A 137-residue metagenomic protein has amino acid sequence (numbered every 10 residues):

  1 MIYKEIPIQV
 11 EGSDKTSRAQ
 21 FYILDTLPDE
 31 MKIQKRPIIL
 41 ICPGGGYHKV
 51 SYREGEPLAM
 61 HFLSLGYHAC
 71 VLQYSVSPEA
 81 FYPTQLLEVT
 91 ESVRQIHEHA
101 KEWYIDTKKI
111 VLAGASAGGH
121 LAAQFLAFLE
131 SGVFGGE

Functional and structural regions predicted by a protein language model:
M1-Q34: N-terminal cap/lid segment of alpha/beta-hydrolase-fold proteins
I33, Y52-C70: Short amphipathic alpha-helix adjacent to the substrate-entry channel of hydrolases
K35-G44: Short beta-strand element of the alpha/beta-hydrolase
R36-P37, L65-Y67, T107-K109: Loop/turn elements at helix/coil->beta-strand transitions in domains of secreted/extracellular proteins
C42-P43, L72-S75, A115, F125: Active-site-proximal beta-strand/loop segments in catalytic clefts of secreted hydrolases
V50-S51, L72-T107: Catalytic nucleophile-loop/oxyanion-hole region of alpha/beta-hydrolase and closely related hydrolase-like folds
E54-P57, T84-Q85, L126-A127: Short, glycine/charged-enriched secondary-structure capping and boundary segments
R94-E137: Primarily recognizes the serine-hydrolase "nucleophile elbow" in alpha/beta-hydrolase and SGNH/GDSL folds
